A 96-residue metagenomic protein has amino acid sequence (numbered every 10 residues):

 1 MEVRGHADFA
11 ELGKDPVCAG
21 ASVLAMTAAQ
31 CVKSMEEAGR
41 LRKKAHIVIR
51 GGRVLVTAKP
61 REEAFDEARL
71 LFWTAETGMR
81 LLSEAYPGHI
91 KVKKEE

Functional and structural regions predicted by a protein language model:
M1-P16, M26, Q30-E96: N-terminal intrinsically disordered, cationic/polar leader segments that include organellar targeting peptides
V17-A21: Short, conserved glycine- and acidic-residue-centered signature motifs in active-site or ligand-binding loops
